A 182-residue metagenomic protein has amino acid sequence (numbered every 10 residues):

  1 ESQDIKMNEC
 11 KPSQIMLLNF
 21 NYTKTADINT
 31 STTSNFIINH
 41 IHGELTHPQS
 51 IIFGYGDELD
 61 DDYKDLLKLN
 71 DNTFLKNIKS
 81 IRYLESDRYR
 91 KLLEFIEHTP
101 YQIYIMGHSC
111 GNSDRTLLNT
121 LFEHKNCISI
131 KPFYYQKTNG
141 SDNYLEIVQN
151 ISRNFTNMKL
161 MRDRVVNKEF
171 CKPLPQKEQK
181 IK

Functional and structural regions predicted by a protein language model:
E1, E9, E44, E58 (+7 more regions): Glutamate identity and glutamate-enriched acidic tracts
E1-Y83: Extended, H/D-rich, highly charged conserved domains that either
D4-M7, N29, Y89-F95, L118-T120: Generic recognition of flexible, low-complexity loop/linker segments
Y22-T23, S86-D87, D114: Short amphipathic alpha-helical surface micro-motifs
S80-R90, S109-G111: A general structural motif
L92-K182: SIR2/sirtuin-family catalytic core signature
